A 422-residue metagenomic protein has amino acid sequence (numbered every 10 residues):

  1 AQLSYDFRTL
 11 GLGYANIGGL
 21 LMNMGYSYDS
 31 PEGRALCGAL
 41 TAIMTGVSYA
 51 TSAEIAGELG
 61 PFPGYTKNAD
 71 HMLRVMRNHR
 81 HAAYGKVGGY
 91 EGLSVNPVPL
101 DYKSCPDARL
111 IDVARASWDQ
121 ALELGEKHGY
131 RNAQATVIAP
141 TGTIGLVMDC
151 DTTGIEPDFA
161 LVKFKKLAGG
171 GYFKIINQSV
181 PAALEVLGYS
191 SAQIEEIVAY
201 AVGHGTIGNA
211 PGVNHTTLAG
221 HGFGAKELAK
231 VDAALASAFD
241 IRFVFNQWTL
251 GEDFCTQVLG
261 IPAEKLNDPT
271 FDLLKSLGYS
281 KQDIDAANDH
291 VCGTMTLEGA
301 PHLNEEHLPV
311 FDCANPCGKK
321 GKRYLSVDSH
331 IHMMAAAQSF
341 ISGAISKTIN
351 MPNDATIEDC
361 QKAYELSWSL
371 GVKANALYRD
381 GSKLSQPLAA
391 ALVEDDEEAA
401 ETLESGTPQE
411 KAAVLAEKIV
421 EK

Functional and structural regions predicted by a protein language model:
A1-K422: Long, C-terminal-biased catalytic regions of enzyme "large/alpha" subunits
